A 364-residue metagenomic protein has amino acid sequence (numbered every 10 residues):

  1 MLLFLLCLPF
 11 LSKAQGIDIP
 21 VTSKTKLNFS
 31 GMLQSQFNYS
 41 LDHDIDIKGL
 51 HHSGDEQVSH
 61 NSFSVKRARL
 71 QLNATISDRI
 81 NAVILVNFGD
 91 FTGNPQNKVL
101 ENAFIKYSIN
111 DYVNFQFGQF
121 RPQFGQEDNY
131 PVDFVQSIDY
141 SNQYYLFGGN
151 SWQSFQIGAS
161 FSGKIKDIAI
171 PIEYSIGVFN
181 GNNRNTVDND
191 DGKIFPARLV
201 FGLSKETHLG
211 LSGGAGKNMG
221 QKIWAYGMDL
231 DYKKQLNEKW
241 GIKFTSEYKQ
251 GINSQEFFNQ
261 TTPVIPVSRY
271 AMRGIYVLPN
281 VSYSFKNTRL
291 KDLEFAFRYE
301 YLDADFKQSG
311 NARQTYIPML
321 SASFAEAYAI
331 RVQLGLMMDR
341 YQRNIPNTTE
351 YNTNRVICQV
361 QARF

Functional and structural regions predicted by a protein language model:
M1-I17: Bacterial Sec-dependent N-terminal signal peptides
A14-Q15, A159-G163, L199, M228-K233 (+3 more regions): Short, well-ordered amphipathic alpha-helices
D18-D42, Q57-G181, D191-K193, V200-H208 (+3 more regions): Outer membrane beta-barrel
V21, Q57-S62, T92-L100, G149-Q153 (+5 more regions): Replace "Gram-negative outer membrane beta-barrel proteins" with "bacterial and organellar outer membrane beta-barrel
Q36-D42, N87-G93, F124, F179-N185 (+6 more regions): Sequence/structural signature of outer-membrane beta-barrel proteins
K48-G49, G202-D305, Q314: Detector for outer-membrane/organellar transmembrane beta-barrel domains, recognizing the amphipathic beta-strand
M319-G335: C-terminal closing repeat unit and adjoining cap/tail of repeat-based domains
Y351-F364: Outer-membrane beta-barrel "beta-signal"
